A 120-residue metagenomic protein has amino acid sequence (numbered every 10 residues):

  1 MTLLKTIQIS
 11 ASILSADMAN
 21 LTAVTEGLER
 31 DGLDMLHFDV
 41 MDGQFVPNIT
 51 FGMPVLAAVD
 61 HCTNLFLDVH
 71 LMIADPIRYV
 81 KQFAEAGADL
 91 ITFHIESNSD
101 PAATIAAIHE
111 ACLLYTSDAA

Functional and structural regions predicted by a protein language model:
T2-E85, N98-D100: Conserved N-terminal beta1-alpha1 strand-loop-helix module at the mouth
L33, A88, L113: Short phosphate-binding/catalytic loops that engage adenosine nucleotides
I91: Short active-site oxyanion
H94-E96: Short beta->alpha connector loops at strand-helix junctions that form conserved, small/polar/Pro-enriched
P101-A106: Extended, positively charged loop/linker patches that create polyanion-binding surfaces
H109: Anion (oxyanion) recognition and catalysis
Y115-A120: Conserved small/polar residues in nucleotide/adenosyl-binding loops
